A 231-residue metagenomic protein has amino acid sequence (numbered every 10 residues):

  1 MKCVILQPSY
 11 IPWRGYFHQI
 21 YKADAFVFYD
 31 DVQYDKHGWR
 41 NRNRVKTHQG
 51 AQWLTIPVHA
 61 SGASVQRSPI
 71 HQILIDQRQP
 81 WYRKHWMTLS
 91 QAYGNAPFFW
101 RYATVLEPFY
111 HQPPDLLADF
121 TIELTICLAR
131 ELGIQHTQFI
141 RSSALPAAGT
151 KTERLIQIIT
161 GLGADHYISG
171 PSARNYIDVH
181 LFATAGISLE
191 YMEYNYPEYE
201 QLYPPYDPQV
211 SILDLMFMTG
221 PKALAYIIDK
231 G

Functional and structural regions predicted by a protein language model:
M1-G231: Residues lining hydrophobic/aromatic ligand-binding pockets adjacent to catalytic sites
